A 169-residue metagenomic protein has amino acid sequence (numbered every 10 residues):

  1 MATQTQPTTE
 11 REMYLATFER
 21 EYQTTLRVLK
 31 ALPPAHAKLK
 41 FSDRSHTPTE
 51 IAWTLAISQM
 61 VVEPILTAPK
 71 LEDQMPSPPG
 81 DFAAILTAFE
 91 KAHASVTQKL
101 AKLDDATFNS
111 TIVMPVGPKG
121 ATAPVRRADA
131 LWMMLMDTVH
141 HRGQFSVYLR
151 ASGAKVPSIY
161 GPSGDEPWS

Functional and structural regions predicted by a protein language model:
M1-P7: N-terminal intrinsically disordered/low-complexity leader segments
A2, L15-E19, Q23-L29, H36-S77 (+1 more regions): Short, contiguous alpha-helical
P7-T9, A52: Short low-complexity stretches enriched in small and charged residues
T24-R27, A31, K91, S95-K102 (+1 more regions): Solvent-exposed, charged/polar functional surfaces in cytosolic regulatory/catalytic domains
P34-H36, N109: Short secondary-structure junction motifs
P64-D105: Helix-adjacent hinge/juxtasegments
K102-P118: Acidic catalytic patch
